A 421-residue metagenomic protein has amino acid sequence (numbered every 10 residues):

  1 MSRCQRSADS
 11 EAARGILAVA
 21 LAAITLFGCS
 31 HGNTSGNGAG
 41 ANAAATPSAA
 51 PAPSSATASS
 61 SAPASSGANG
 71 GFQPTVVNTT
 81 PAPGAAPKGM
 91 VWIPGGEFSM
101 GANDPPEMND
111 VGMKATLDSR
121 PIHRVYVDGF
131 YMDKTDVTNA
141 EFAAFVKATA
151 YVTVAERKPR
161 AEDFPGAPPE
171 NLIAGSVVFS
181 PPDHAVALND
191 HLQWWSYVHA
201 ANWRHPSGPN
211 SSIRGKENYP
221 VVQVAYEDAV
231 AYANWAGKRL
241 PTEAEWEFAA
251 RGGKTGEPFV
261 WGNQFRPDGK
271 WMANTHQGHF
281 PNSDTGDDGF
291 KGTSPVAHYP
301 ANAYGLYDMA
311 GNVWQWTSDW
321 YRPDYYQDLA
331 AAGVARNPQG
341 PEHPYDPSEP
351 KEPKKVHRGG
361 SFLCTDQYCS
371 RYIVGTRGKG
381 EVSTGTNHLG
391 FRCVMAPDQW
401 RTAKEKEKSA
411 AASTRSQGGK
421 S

Functional and structural regions predicted by a protein language model:
M1-E11: N-terminal secretory signal peptides that target proteins for export/translocation
D9-A22: Sec-dependent N-terminal signal peptides
F27-G28: C-terminal motif of bacterial Sec signal peptides marking the signal peptidase cleavage site
N33-G36, G67-N69, I93, S99 (+5 more regions): Functional-site microenvironments in short loops/helix caps that host divalent-cation chemistry
G38-A86, A403-K404, K408: N-terminal pre-domain segments of enzymes
F130, F145-V154, A236, Q399-W400: Short capping motifs at secondary-structure boundaries
K134, N139-V146, A225-A231, E247: Short, solvent-exposed alpha-helical surface patches in non-cytosolic proteins
N387-R401: Short, structured beta-strand segments at or near domain termini in extracellular proteins/domains
